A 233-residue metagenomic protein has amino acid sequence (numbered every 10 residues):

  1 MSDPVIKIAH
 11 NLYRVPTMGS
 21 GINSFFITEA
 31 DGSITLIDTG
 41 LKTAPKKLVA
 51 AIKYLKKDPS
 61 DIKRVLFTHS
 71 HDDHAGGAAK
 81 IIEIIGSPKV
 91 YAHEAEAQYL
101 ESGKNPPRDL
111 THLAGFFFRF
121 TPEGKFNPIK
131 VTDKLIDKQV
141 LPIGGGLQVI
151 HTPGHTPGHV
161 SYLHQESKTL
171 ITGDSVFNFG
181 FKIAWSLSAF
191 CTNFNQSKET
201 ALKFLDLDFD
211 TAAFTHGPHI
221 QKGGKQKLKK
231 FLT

Functional and structural regions predicted by a protein language model:
S2-L55, S161-G173, N178: Conserved beta-strand hairpin/beta-sheet module of binuclear metal-dependent hydrolase folds, prominently
K7, E96-I150, T192, Q196-F209: Metallo-beta-lactamase
N11, I27, D38, L48 (+9 more regions): Divalent metal-coordination and catalytic microenvironments
T35, L66, V90, T169-I171 (+1 more regions): Residue-level marker for buried hydrophobic side chains located in beta-strands that build the well-ordered beta-sheet
L41-T43, K130, V140-P142, G146-P153 (+1 more regions): Metallo-beta-lactamase
T43-P45, K53-D133: Active-site HxH/HxHxD metal-binding segment of metal-dependent hydrolases
K47, G77, G224-K227: Residues at alpha-helix caps and immediate loop-helix transition turns in enzyme cores, especially N- and C-cap
P88, Q221-T233: Short acidic, glycine/proline-enriched helix-loop-strand junctions
